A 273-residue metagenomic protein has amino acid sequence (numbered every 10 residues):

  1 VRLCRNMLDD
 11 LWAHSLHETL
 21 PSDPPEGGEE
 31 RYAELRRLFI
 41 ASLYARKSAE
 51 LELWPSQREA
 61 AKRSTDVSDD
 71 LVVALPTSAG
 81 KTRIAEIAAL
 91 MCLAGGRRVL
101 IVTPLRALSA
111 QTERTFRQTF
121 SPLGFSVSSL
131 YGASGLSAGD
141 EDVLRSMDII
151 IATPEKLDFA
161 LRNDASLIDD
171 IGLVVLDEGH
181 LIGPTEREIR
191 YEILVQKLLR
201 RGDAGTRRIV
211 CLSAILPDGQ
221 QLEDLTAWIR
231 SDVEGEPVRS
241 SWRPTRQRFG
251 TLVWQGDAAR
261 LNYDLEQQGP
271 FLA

Functional and structural regions predicted by a protein language model:
V1-R63, V67-L71, F125, T245-R248: Helicase-associated low-complexity/disordered flanking segments
V67-A88, T185: Walker A/P-loop
V67-V73, R97-V99, M147-D148, R207-R208: Pre-Walker A (Motif I) flank of P-loop NTPase domains
A79-I84, M91, R97-Q118, K156-F159 (+1 more regions): Conserved Walker A/P-loop ATP-binding site and its immediately adjacent core in helicase/helicase-like ATPase domains
L108-Y131, L225-V233: Conserved helix-turn-beta segment of the N-terminal RecA-like "Helicase ATP-binding" lobe in SF1/SF2 helicases
A133-I151: Conserved motor-coupling elements within RecA-like helicase/translocase cores
I150, P154-D158, D164-R208: SF2 helicase catalytic motif II
Q196, R208-A273: Conserved interdomain linker/interface between the two RecA-like ATPase lobes of SF2 helicase motors
